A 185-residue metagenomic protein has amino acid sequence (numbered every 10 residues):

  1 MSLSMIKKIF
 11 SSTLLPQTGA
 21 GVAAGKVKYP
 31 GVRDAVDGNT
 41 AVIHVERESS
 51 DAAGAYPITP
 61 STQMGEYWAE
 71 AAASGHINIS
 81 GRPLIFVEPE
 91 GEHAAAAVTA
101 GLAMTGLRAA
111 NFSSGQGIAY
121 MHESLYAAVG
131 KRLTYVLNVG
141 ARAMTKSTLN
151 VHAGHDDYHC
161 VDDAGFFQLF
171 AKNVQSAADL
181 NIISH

Functional and structural regions predicted by a protein language model:
S2-C160, G165: Thiamine diphosphate
V151-H185: Conserved thiamine diphosphate
